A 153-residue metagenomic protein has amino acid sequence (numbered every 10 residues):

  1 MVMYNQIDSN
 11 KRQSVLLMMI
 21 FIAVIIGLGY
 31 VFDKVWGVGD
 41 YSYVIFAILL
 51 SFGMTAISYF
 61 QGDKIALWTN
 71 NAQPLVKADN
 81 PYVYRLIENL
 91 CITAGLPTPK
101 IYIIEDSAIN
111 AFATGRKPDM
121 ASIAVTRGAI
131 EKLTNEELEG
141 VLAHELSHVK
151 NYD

Functional and structural regions predicted by a protein language model:
M1-A23, K34-W36, Y43-D153: Polar-ligand-bearing catalytic/cofactor-coordination segments of membrane-embedded or membrane-tethered inner-membrane
